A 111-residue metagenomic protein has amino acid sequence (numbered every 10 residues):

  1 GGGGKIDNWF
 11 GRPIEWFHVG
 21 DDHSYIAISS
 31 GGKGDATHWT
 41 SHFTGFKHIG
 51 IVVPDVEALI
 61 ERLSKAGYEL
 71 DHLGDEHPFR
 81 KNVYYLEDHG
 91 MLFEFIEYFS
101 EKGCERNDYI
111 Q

Functional and structural regions predicted by a protein language model:
G1-S24, K65, L73: Core segments of cupin and vicinal oxygen chelate
I14-D21, T37-R62, K81-E87, M91: Vicinal oxygen chelate
E15, I60-Q111: Vicinal oxygen chelate
V19, S30, E97: Active-site donor-binding loop signature of nucleotide-sugar glycosyltransferases
Y25-G32: A glycine-rich, hydrophobic loop/mini-helix early in the fold
I26, F46, F93-F95: Short, structured motif recognition centered on aromatic/hydrophobic residues
K33-T37, H72-L73: A cross-kingdom feature marking solvent-exposed beta-strand/loop segments within repeated, beta-rich binding/scaffold
D35-T40, C104-N107: Short, surface-exposed linear segments at secondary-structure transitions and domain or protein termini
